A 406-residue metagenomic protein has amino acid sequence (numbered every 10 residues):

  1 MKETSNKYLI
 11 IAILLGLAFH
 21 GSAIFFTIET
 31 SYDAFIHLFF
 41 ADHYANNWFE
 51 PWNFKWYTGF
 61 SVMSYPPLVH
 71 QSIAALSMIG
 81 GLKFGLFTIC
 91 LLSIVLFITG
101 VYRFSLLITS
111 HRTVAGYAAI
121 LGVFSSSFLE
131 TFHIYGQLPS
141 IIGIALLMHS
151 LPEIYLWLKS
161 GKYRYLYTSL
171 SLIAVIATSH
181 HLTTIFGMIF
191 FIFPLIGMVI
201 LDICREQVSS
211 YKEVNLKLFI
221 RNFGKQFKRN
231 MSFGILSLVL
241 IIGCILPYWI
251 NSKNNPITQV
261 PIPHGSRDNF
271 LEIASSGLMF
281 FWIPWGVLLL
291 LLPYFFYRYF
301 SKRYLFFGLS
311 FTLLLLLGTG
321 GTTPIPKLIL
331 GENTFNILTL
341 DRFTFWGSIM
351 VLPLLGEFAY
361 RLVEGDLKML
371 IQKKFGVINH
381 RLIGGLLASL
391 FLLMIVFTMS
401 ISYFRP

Functional and structural regions predicted by a protein language model:
M1-S22, I378-S389: Start-transfer (signal-anchor) and selected internal transmembrane alpha helices of multi-pass inner/ER membrane
L9, G16-M148, E153, L182 (+1 more regions): Active-site lumenal/periplasmic loops and adjacent helix-entry segments of GT-C-fold, multi-pass membrane
D33, G143, I176-Y294, F300-G308 (+1 more regions): Transmembrane catalytic cores of multi-pass membrane glycosyltransferases and polysaccharide-assembly enzymes
F40, Y57-G59, P66, F128-I142 (+4 more regions): Membrane-helix boundary/interfacial segments in multi-pass membrane proteins
T99, R103, H149-L156, F190-V199 (+2 more regions): Transmembrane alpha-helices and membrane-interface helical segments of multi-pass integral membrane enzymes
M148-Y165, R205: Membrane-interface transmembrane helices that cradle and orient dolichyl/undecaprenyl
Y165-H181: Membrane-interface alpha helices of multi-pass inner-membrane proteins
G234-L238, R361-F404: Signature aromatic-anchored transmembrane alpha helix within multi-pass, membrane-resident enzymes that catalyze glycan
